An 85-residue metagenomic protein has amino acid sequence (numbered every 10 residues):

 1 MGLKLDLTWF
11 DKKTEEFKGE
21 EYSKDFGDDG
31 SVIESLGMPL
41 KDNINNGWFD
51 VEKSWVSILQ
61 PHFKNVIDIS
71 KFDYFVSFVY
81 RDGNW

Functional and structural regions predicted by a protein language model:
M1-K18: Short, extreme N-terminal segment that most often corresponds to the first beta-strand
M1-L3, D28, E52-S57: A short linear-motif detector with a strong N-terminal bias
F10-K12, F26-D29, S54, V79-G83: Generic structural motif
F17-D42: Short, flexible N-terminal segments of the mature chain
E34-W85: Acidic, low-complexity intrinsically disordered segments
